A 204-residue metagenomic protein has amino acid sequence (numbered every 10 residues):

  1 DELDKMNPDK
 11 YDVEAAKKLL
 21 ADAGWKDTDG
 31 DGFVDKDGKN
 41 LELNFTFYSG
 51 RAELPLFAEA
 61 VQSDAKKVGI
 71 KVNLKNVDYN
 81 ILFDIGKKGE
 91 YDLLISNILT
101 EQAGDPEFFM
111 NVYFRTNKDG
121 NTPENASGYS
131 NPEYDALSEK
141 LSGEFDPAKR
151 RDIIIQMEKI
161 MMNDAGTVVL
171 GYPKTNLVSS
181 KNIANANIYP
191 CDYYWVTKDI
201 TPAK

Functional and structural regions predicted by a protein language model:
D1-A15, T28-L41, I85-G89, N111-E139 (+2 more regions): Short, solvent-exposed loop/beta-turn-alpha elements that line the ligand-binding surface or hinge of extracytoplasmic
M6-D9, K26-E101, A126, T175: Ligand/substrate-recognition segments at binding pockets and active sites
V13-L20, P55-Q62, Y79, F83 (+7 more regions): Extracytoplasmic/secreted envelope proteins and their assembly/folding machinery, especially bacterial periplasmic
K18-K26, Q62-I70, K87-Y91, L99 (+3 more regions): Sec-exported extracytoplasmic/periplasmic mature domains
L20, K67-V72, N97-E101, K118-P123 (+1 more regions): Glycine-rich loops and low-complexity Gly/Arg-rich segments that provide flexible linkers or classic glycine-based
A23-Y48, S96-N97, E144-K181: Bilobed periplasmic-binding protein-like "clamshell/Venus-flytrap" ligand-binding domains
I70, I81, I85, I95-I98 (+5 more regions): Weak global preference for isoleucine
G104: Glycine/Thr-rich phosphate-binding loops of Rossmann-like dinucleotide-binding domains
